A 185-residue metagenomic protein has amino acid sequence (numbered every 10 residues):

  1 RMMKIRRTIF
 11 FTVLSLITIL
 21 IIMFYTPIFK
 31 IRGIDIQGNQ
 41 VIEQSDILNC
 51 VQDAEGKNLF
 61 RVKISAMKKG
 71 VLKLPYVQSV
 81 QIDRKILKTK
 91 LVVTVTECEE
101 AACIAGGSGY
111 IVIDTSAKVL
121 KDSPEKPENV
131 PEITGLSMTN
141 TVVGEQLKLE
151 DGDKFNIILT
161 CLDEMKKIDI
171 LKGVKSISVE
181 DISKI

Functional and structural regions predicted by a protein language model:
R1-F24, F29-R32, S45-K57, A66-K69 (+2 more regions): Charged, solvent-exposed interaction patches on well-folded alpha/beta domains that mediate macromolecular contacts
I36: Extended, alpha-helix-rich binding/interface surfaces that flank or overlap catalytic cores and mediate recognition
